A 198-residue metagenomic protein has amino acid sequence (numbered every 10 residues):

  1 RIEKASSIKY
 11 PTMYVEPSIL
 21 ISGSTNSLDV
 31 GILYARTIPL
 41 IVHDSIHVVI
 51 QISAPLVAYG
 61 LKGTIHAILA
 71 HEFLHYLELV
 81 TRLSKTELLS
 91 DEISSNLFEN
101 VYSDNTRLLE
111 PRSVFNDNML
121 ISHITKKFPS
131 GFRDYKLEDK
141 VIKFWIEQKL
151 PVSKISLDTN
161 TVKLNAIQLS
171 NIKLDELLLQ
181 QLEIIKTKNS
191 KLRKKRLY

Functional and structural regions predicted by a protein language model:
R1-E3, T37, Q51, E78 (+1 more regions): Polar/charged side chains located within well-ordered beta-strands of beta-rich proteins
R1-P11: Zn2+-dependent metallopeptidase catalytic core
Y10-S24: Propeptide-to-catalytic entry region of secreted or membrane-anchored zinc metalloproteases
N26-G63: Active-site scaffold of zinc-dependent metalloenzymes
G63-T64, I68, L89: Short, conserved micro-motifs enriched in small and acidic residues
A67-V80: Active-site recognition of the HExxH zinc-binding catalytic motif
T81, K85-K127: Post-HExxH zinc-binding segment in Zn-dependent metallohydrolases
V114, N118-Y198: Pan-zinc metallopeptidase signature
